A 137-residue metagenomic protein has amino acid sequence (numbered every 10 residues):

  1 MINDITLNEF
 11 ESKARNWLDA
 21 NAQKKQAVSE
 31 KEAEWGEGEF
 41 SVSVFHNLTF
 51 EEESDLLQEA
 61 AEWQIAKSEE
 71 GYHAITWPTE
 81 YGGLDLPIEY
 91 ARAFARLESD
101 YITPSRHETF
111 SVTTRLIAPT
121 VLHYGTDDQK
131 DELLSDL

Functional and structural regions predicted by a protein language model:
M1-V112, L122-D136: Amphipathic, small/basic residue-rich leader segments at the start of a protein or domain
I117-V121: Adenylate-forming
